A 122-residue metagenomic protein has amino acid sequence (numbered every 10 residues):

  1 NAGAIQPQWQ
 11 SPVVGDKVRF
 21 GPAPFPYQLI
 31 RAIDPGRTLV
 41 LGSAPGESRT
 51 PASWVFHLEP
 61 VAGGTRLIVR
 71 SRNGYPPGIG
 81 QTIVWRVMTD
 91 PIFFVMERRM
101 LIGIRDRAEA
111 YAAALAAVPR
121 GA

Functional and structural regions predicted by a protein language model:
N1-I68, N73-Q81, W85, R98-V118: Glycine-rich portal/gate segments that line the openings of hydrophobic small-molecule binding cavities
V87-P91: Active-site rim elements
F93, E97: Aromatic-acidic/polar surface patches that form glycan- and anion
G121: Short terminal or interdomain "cap/linker" segment that borders an active site or interface and mediates
